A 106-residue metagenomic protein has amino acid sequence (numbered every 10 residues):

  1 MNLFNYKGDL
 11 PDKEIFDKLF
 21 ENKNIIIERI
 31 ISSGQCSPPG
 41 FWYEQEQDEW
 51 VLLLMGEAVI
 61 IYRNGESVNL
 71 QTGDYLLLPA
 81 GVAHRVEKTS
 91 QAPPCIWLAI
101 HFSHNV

Functional and structural regions predicted by a protein language model:
M1-W42: A short, N-terminal "cap"/entry segment at the start of jelly-roll beta-barrel domains of the cupin/DSBH fold
D17-L19, P39-Q45, Y62, V68-N69 (+1 more regions): Short histidine-centered beta-strand/loop micro-motifs that create catalytic or ligand/metal-coordination sites
K23, E46, E57, E66 (+1 more regions): A generic "binding-loop/recognition-motif" signal
N24, G65, Q91-P93: Short strand-connecting beta-turns/loops that link adjacent beta-strands
R29, M55, Y62-N64, A80 (+2 more regions): Residue-level recognition of conserved beta-strand positions in structured domain cores
E44-I60: Short, conserved beta-strand element in jelly-roll/cupin
N64-A80: Short acidic-glycine-tyrosine-enriched beta hairpin
G81-V106: Ligand-binding loop in jelly-roll beta-barrel domains
